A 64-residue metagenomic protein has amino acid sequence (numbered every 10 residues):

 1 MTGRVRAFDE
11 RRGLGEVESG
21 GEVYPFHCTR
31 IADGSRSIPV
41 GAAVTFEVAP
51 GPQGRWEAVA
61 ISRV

Functional and structural regions predicted by a protein language model:
M1-E10: Structural detector for short beta-strands of small beta-barrel domains
V5, V44, V48-P50: Hydrophobic beta-strand positions in extracellular immunoglobulin-like domains
R11-E16: Short aromatic-glycine-enriched beta-strand elements
E18-G20: Short strand-coil-strand connectors
E22-R30: A short macromolecule-binding patch
A32-T45: Short nucleic-acid-contacting surface segments enriched for D/E, G, S/T with interspersed K/R
A49-V64: OB-fold/S1-family single-stranded nucleic acid-binding modules
